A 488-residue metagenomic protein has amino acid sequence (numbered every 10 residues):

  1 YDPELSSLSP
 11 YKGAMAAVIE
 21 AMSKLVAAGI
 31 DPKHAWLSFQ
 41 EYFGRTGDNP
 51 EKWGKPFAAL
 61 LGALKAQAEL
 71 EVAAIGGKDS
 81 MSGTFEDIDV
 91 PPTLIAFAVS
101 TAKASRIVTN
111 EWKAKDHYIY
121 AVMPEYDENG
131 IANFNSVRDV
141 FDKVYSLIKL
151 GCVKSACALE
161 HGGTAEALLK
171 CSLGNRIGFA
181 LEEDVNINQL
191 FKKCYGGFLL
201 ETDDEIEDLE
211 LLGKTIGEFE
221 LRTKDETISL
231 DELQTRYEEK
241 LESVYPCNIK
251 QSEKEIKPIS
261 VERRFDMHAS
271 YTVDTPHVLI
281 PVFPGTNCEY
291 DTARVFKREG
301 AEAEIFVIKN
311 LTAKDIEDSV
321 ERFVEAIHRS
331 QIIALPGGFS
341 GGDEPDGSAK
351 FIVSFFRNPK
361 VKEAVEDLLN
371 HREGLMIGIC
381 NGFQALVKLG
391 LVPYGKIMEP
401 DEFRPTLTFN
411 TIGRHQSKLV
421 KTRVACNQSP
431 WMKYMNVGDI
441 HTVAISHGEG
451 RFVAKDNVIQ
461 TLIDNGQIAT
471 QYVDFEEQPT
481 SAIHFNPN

Functional and structural regions predicted by a protein language model:
Y1-F134, V282-P284, S330-F355: Glycine-rich phosphate/pyrophosphate-binding loop regions near the starts of catalytic domains
V26-A27, L64, T84-D87, I107-E111 (+7 more regions): A generic local secondary-structure boundary/capping motif
L37, I75-G77, A98, A121 (+8 more regions): General beta-strand structural signal in soluble alpha/beta enzymes
K52, P56-L70, I75, D79-P92 (+3 more regions): Glycine-/charge-enriched secondary-structure boundary and capping motifs
D225-I379, F383-Y394, T408-Q416, V453 (+2 more regions): N-terminal beta1-alpha1 cap of cysteine-dependent amidohydrolase-like domains
D318, F323-E325, A364-D367, E402-N488: Amide-donor transfer/coupling interface in amidating biosynthetic enzymes
P393-F403: A short alpha->loop->secondary-structure connector
